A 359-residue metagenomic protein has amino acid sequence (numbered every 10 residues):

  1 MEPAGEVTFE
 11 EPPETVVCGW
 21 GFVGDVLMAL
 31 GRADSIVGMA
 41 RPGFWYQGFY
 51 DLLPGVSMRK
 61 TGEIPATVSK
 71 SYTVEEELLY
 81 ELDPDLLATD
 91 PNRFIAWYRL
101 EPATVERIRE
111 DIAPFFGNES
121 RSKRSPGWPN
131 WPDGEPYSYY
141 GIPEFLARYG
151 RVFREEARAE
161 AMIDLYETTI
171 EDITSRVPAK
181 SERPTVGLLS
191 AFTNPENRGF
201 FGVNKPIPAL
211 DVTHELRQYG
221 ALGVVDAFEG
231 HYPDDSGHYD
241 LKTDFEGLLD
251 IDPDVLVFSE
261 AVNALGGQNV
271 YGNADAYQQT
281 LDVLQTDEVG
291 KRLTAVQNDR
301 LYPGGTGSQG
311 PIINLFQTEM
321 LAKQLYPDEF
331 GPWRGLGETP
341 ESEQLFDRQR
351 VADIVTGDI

Functional and structural regions predicted by a protein language model:
M1-F9: Short, low-complexity disordered leader/linker segments with a strong preference for bacterial N-terminal type II
E6, F94-G202, P303-I359: Extracytoplasmic substrate-binding proteins
P12-V17, S35, K180-L188: Residues that mark the start of a beta-strand
T15, V26-A33, M39, L82-D85 (+10 more regions): Structured segments of extracytoplasmic/periplasmic soluble domains in secreted or envelope-associated proteins
T15-L100, V105-F116, A227-G230, A264-G267 (+1 more regions): A short, structured surface patch at a secondary-structure boundary
C18, F22-D25, G31, V74 (+17 more regions): Extracytoplasmic/secreted proteins, especially bacterial periplasmic and envelope-associated proteins
M58-I64, Y232-G247, I251, V255 (+2 more regions): Acidic/histidine-enriched, beta-strand-rich ligand/metal-binding domains
F200-Y239: Alpha-helical, coiled-coil/dimerization segments enriched in small aliphatic residues
